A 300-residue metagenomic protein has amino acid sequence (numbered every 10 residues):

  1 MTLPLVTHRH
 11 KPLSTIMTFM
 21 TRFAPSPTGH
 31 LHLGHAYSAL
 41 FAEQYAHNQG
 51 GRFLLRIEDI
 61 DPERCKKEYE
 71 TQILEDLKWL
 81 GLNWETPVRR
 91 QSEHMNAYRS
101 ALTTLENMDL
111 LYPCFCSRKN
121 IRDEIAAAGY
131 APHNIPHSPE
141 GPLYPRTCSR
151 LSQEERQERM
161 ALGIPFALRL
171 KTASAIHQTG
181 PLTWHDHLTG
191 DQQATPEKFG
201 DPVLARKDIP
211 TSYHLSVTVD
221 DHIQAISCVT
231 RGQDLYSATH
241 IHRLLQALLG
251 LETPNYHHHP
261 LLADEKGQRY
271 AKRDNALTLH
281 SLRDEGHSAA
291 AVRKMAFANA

Functional and structural regions predicted by a protein language model:
M1-T28, F53, E155-A161, P165 (+2 more regions): Non-catalytic terminal extensions that flank enzyme cores
V6-H8, H30, S212, H240: Intrinsically disordered, low-complexity regions enriched for glutamine and histidine
I16-P132, Q233-D234, A238-L251, K266: N-terminal Rossmann-like or analogous alpha/beta NTP/dinucleotide-binding catalytic cores that position adenine
D76, A101, E124, L151 (+3 more regions): Residues that form generic nucleotide/phosphate-binding pockets
E85-T86, T253-Y256, A290-V292: Short, surface-exposed acidic
K119-Y270, T278-R283: Active-site cores that bind ATP or allylic diphosphates and position pyrophosphate for catalysis
